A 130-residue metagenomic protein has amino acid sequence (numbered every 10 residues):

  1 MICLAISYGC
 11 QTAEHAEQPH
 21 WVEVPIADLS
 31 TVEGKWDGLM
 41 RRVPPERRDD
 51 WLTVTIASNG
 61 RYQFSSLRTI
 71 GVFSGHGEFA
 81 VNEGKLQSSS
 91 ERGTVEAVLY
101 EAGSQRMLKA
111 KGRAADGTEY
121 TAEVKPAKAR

Functional and structural regions predicted by a protein language model:
I6-G9: C-terminal motif of bacterial Sec signal peptides marking the signal peptidase cleavage site
A13-I26, G38-V43, N82-R130: Beta-sheet ligand-binding and adhesion/scaffold domains
H20-D37, T53-N59, S74, K128-R130: N-terminal helix-cap/turn-to-beta initiation motif at the start of protein domains
K35-D37, T53-T55, R61-Q63, E78 (+2 more regions): Beta-strand secondary-structure signal
E46-E83: N-terminal glycine/threonine-rich, aromatic-flanked beta-hairpin/loop signature
